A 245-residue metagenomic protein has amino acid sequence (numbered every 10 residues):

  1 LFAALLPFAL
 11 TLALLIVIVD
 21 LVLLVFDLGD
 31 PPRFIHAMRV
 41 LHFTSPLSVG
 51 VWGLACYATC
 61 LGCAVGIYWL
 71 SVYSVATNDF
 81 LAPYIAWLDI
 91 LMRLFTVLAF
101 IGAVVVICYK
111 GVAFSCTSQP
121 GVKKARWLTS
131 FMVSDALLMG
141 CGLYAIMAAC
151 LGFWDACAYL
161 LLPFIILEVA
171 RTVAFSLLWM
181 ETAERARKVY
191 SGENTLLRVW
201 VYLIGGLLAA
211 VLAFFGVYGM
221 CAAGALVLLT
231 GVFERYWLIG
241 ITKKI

Functional and structural regions predicted by a protein language model:
L1-A4, L41-S45, W52-V217, A222-A223 (+1 more regions): Long, contiguous internal "core" modules enriched in hydrophobic/ aromatic residues
L1-G53, C60: Membrane helical hairpin/interfacial module
G29, F175-R185, L238-I245: A cytosolic-side transmembrane-helix exit/cap motif
F34-M38, Y84, R235: Hydrophobic alpha-helical segments of integral membrane proteins, encompassing both true transmembrane helices
A223-I245: C-terminal structured interaction module
